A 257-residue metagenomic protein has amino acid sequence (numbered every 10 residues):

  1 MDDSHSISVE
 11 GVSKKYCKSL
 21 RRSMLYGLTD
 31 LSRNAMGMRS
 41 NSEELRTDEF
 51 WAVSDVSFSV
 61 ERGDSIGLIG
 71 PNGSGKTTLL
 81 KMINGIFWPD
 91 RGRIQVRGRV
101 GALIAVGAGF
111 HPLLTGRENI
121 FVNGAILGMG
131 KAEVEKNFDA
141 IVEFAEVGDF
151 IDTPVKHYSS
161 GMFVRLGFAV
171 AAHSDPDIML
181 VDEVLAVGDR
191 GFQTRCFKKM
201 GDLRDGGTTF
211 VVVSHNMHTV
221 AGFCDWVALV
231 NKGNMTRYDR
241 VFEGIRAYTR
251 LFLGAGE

Functional and structural regions predicted by a protein language model:
D2-A52, V241-E257: Pre-NBD coupling/linker segments of ABC/ABC-like ATPases
L28-R39, G101, F121, E133-F150: Conserved ABC ATPase "signature" region
I69-P71: The feature captures the beta-strand-to-loop junction immediately N-terminal to the Walker
S214-H215: H-loop/switch region of ABC-family ATPase nucleotide-binding domains
V220-G222: A short, surface-exposed alpha-helical micro-motif characterized by mixed small hydrophobic and charged/polar residues
K232-G233, Y248: Conserved ABC ATPase "signature" C-loop
